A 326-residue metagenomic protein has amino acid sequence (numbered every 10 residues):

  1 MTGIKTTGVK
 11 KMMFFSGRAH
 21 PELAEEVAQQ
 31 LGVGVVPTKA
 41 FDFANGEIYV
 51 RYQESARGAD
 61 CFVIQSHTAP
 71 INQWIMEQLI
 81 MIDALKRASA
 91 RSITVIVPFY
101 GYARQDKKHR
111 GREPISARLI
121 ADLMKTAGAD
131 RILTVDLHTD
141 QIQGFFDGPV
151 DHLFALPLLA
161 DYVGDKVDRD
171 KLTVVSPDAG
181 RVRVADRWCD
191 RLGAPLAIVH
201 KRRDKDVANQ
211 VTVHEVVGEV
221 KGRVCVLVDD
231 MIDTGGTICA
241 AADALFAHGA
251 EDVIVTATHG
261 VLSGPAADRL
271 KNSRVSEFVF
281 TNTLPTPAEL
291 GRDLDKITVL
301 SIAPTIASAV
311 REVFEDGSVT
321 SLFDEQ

Functional and structural regions predicted by a protein language model:
M1-Q326: PRPP-associated nucleotide enzymes
